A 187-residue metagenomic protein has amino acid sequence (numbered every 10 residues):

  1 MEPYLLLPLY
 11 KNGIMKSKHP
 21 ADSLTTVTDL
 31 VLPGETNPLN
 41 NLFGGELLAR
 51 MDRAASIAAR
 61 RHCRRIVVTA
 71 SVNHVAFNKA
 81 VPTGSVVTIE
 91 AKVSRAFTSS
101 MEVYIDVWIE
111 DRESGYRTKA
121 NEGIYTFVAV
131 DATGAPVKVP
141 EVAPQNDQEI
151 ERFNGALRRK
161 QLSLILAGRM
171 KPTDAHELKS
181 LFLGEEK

Functional and structural regions predicted by a protein language model:
M1-I14: N-terminal amphipathic/basic-hydrophobic helices that include classical n-h-c signal peptides and signal-anchor
M15, A21-V27, P82-V86, S94-E186: HotDog/MaoC-like acyl-thioester-processing domains
P20-A21, T25-F43: Extended boundary segments
T36-R50, K179-K187: A conserved, well-ordered hydrophobic junction motif at loop->secondary-structure transitions
E46-R64: Active-site helix/loop of acyl-thioester processing domains in fatty-acid/polyketide metabolism, spanning hotdog-fold
V68-V72: Short, structured beta-strand/loop micro-motifs enriched in basic residues and often containing a Trp
